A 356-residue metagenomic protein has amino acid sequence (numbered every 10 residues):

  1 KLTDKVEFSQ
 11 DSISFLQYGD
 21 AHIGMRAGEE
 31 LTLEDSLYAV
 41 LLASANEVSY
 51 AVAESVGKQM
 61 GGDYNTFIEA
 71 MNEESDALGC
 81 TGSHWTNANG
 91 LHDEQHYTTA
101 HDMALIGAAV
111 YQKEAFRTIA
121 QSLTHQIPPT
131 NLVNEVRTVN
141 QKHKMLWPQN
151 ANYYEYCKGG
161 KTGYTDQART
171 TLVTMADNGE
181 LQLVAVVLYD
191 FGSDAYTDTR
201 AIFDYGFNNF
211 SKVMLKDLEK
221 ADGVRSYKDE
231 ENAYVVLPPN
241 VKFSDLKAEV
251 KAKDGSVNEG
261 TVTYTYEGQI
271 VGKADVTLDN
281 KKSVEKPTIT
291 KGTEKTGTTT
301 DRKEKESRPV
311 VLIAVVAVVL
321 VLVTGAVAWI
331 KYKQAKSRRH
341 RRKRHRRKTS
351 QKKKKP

Functional and structural regions predicted by a protein language model:
K1-H101, L105, V110-E114: Active-site-adjacent loops and short helices of periplasmic peptidoglycan-processing enzymes
C80-T81, Q95-Y97, H101-D102, G107-V316 (+1 more regions): Domain-terminus/edge residues, biased toward the C-terminal soluble/receptor-binding domains of extracytoplasmic
V323-T324: Intrinsically disordered, low-complexity charged/polar segments
A335-P356: Cytoplasmic C-terminal tails of single-pass
